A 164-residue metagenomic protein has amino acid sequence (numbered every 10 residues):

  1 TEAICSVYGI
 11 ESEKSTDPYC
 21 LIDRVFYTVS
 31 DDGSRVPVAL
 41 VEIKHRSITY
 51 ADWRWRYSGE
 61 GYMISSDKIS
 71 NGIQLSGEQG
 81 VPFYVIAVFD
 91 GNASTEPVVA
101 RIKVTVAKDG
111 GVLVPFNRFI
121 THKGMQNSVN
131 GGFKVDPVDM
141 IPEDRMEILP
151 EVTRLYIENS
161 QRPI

Functional and structural regions predicted by a protein language model:
T1-P18, I164: Acidic-basic catalytic patches of nuclease active cores, encompassing PD-(D/E)XK and other metal-cofactor nuclease
A3, Y27-D31, V88-I164: Non-catalytic C-terminal interaction segments of nucleic acid-processing enzymes
T16, Y27, D31-G33, L75-G77: Short, conserved, surface-exposed binding loops centered on an aromatic residue
C20-I22: Short beta-strand or tight-loop elements that sit immediately N-terminal to catalytic metal-binding acidic residues
R24-T28, D32-W53: Conserved catalytic cores of phosphodiester-cleaving nucleases, focusing on short active-site segments
L40-E42, F83-V88: A structural signal for short, well-ordered beta-strand segments and their strand-loop junctions that often border
R46-N71: Mg2+/Mn2+-dependent nuclease catalytic core
N71-P82: A structural motif corresponding to the C-terminal end of an alpha-helix and its immediate exit/capping segment
